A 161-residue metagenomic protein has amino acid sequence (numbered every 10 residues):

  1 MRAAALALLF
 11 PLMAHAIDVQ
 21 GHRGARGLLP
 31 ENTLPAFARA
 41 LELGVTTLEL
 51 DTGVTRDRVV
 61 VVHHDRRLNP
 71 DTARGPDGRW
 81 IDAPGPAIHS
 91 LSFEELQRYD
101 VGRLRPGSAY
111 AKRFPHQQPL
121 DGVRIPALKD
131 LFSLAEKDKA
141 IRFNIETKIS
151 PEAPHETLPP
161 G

Functional and structural regions predicted by a protein language model:
A3-M13: Sec-dependent N-terminal signal peptides
L12-G161: Phosphate-group recognition and catalysis centered on beta-loop-alpha active-site segments
